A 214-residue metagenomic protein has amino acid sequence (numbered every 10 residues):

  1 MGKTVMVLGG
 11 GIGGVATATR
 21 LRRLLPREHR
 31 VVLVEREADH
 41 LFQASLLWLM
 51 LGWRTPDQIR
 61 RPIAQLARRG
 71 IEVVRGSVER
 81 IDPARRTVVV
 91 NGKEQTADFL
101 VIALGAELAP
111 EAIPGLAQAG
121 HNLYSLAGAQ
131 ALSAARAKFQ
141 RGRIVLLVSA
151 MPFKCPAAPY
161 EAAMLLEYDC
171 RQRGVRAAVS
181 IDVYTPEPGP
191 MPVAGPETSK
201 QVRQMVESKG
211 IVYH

Functional and structural regions predicted by a protein language model:
M1-E72, A150-P196: Beta1-alpha1 glycine-rich phosphate/pyrophosphate-binding loop at the start of Rossmann-like nucleotide-binding domains
M1-T4, I71-E161, Y168-G174: FAD-binding core/adjacent interface of flavoenzyme oxidoreductases
R23, L49-L51, A112, A117-A119 (+1 more regions): Hydrophobic alpha-helical segments
I59-R60, E94, A129, S199: Generic non-transmembrane alpha-helix signal with a bias for helix starts/N-cap capping motifs
A67-E72, G76, Q118, A177-V179 (+1 more regions): A short helix-to-beta-strand connector/capping loop
E197-H214: A glycine-rich helix N-cap at a beta->alpha junction
